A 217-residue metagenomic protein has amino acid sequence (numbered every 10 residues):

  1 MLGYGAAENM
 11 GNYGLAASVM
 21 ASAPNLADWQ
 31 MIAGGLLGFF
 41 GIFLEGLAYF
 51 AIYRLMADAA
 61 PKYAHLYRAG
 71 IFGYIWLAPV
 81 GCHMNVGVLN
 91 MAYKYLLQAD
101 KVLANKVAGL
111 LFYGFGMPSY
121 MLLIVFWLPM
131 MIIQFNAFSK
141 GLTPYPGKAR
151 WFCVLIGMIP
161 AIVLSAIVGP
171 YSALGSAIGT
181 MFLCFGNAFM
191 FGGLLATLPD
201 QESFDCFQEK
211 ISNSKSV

Functional and structural regions predicted by a protein language model:
M1-S214: Hydrophobic, aromatic-enriched alpha-helical segments typical of multi-pass transmembrane helices
